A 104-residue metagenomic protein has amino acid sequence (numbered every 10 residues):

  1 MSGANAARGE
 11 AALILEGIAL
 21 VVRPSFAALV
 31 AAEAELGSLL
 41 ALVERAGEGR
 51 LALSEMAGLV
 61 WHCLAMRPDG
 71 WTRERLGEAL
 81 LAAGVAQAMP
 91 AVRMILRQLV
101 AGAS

Functional and structural regions predicted by a protein language model:
M1-I14, A19, A34-L51, A65-S104: Charged interaction scaffolds used for protein-protein
R23-P24: Short linear motifs in exposed loops
A27-A28: A short acidic/small-residue loop/turn micro-motif
E55-A65: Short, hydrophobic/amphipathic alpha-helical patches that form generic packing surfaces within helical domains
